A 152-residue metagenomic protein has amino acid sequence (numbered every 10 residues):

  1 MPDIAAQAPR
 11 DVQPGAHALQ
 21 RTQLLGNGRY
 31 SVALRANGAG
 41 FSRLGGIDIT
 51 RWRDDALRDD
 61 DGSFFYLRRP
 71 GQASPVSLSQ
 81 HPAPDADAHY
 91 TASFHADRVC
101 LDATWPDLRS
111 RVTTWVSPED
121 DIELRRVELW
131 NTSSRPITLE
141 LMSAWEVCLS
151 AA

Functional and structural regions predicted by a protein language model:
M1-A152: Anionic coordination/interaction segments
